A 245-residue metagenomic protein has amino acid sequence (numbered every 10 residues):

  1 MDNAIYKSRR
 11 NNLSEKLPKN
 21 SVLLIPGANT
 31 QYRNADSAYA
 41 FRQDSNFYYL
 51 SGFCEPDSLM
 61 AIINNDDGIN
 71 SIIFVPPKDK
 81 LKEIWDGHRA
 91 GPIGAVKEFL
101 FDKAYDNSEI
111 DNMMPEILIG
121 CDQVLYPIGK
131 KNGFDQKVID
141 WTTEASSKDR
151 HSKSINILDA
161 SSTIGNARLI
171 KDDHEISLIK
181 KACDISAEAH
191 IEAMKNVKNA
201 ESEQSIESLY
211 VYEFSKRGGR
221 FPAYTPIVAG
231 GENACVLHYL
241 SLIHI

Functional and structural regions predicted by a protein language model:
M1-E188: A composition/biophysics-driven feature that prefers long, compositionally simple stretches
K19-A35, K180, D184-S241: Active-site cores enriched in adjacent His and Asp/Glu residues with nearby glycine-rich loops that coordinate divalent
I243-I245: Conserved small/polar residues in nucleotide/adenosyl-binding loops
